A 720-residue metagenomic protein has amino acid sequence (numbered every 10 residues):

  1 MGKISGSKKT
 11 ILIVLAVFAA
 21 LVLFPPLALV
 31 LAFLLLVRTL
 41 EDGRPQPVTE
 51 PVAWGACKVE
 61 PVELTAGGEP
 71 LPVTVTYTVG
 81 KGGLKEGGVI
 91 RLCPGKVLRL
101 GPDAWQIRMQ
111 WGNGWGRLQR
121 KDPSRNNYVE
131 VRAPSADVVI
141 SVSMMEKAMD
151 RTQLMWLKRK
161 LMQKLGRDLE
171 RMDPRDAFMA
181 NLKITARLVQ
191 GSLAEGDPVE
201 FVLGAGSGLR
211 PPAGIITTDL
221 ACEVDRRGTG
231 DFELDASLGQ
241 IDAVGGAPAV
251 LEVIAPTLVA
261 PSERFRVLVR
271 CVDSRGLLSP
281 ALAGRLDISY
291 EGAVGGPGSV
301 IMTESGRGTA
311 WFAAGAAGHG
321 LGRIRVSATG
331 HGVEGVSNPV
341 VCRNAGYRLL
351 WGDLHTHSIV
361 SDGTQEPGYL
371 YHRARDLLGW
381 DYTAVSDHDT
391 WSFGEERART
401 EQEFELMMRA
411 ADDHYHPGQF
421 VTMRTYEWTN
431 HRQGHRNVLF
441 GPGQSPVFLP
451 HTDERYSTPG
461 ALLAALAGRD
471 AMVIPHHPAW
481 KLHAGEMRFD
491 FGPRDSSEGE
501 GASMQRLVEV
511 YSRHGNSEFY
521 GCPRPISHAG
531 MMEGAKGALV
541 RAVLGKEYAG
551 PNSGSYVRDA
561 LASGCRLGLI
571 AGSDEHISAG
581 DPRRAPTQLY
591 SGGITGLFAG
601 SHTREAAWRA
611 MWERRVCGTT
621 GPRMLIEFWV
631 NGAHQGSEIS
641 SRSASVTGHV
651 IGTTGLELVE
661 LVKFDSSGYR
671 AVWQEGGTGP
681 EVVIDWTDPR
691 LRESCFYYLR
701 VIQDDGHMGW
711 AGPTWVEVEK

Functional and structural regions predicted by a protein language model:
K3-P26: N-terminal Sec-pathway targeting helices
K8-T10, L154, E263: Short amphipathic alpha-helical segments that mediate assembly, nucleic-acid/protein binding, or membrane association
K9-L12, V17, M149-D150, E195 (+2 more regions): Exposed regions on extracellular, virion, or secretory-pathway luminal proteins
L31-V250: Ser/Thr/Pro/Gly-rich, low-complexity intrinsically disordered stalk/linker tracts of secreted and surface-exposed
E63-P70, G83-L84, T257-E263, S637-R642: Short, solvent-exposed loop/linker segments at the N-terminal edge of repeated beta-sheet extracellular domains
V79, P94, L188, L203 (+6 more regions): Hydrophobic residues in beta-strands and at strand termini
V250, A260-T303, R307-K720: Extended, charged catalytic domains and RNA/DNA-binding interfaces, predominantly in divalent-metal-using enzymes
